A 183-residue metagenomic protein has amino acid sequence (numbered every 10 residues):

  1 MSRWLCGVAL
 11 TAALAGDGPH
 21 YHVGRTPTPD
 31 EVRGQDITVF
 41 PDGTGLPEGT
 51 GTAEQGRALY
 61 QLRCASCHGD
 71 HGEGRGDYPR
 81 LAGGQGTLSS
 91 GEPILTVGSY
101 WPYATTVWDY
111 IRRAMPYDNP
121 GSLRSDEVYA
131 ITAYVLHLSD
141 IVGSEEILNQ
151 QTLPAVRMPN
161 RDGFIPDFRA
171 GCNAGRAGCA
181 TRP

Functional and structural regions predicted by a protein language model:
M1-R3: Positively charged n-region of N-terminal signal peptides that target proteins for export
C6-L10, L14: Hydrophobic helical h-region of N-terminal Sec-dependent signal peptides in bacterial secretory/periplasmic proteins
H22-L59, R75, P116-P120: Electrostatic cytochrome c docking/interface patches
E31, T52, Y103, V107 (+1 more regions): Stable alpha-helical elements in mature extracytoplasmic
G56, Y60-H71, L81, I131 (+1 more regions): The canonical Cys-X-X-Cys-His
R57, E73-D109, P116: Gly/Gly-Pro-rich "capping" loops immediately C-terminal to redox-active cysteine motifs in periplasmic/lumenal
C64, W108, R112-M115, V128-S139: Amphipathic alpha-helical interface segments used for dimerization/assembly
P120-P183: Flexible coil segments in periplasmic/lumen-exposed cytochrome c-class electron-transfer proteins
